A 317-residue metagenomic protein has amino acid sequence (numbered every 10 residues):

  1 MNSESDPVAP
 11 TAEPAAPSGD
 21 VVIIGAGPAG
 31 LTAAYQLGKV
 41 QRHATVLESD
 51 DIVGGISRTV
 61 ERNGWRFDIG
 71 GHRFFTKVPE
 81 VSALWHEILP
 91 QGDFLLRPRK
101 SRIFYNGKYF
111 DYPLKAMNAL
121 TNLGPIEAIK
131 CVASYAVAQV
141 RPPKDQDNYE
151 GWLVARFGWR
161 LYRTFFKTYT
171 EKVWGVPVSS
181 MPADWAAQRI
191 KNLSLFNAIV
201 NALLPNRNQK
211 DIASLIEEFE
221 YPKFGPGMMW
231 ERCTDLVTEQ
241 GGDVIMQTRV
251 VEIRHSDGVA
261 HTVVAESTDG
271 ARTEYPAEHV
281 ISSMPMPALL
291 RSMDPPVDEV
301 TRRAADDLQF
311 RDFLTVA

Functional and structural regions predicted by a protein language model:
N2-S18: A short, basic/flexible loop-to-alpha-helix module at the beginning of a structural domain
A16-V46: N-terminal Rossmann-like FAD-binding beta1-loop-alpha1 element of flavoenzymes
P28, Q247-V251, S267-T268: Conserved SAM/SAH-binding loop
G38-E61: Glycine-rich FAD pyrophosphate-binding loop
G54, H255-A317: Central helical "cap/lid" subdomain
N63-R141, Q188: Dinucleotide-binding Rossmann-like beta1-alpha1 core, especially the glycine-rich loop that anchors the ADP
A119, I129-E252, S256, H261 (+1 more regions): Active-site/ligand-binding neighborhood in enzyme catalytic cores
